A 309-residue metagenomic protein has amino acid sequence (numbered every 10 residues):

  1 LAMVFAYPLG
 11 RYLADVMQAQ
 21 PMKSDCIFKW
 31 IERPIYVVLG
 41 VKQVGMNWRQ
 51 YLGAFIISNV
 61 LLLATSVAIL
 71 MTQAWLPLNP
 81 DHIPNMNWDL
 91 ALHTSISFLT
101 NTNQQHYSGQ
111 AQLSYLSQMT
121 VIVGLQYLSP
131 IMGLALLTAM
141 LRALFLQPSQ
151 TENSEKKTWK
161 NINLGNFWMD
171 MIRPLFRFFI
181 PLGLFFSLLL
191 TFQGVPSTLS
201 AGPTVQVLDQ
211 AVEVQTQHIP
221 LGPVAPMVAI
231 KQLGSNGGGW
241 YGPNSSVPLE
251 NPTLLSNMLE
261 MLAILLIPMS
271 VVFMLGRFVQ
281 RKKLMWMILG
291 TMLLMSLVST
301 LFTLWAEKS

Functional and structural regions predicted by a protein language model:
L1-S309: Membrane-proximal intracellular helices of multi-pass ion channels
